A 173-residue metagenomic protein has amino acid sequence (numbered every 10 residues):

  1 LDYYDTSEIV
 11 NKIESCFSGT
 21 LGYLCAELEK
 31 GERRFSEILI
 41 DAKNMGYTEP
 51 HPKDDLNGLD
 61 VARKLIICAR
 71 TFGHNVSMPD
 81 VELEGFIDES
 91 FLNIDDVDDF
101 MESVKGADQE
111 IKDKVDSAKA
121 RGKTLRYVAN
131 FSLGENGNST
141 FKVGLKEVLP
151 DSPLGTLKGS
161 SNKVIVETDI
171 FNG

Functional and structural regions predicted by a protein language model:
L1-E27: A contiguous active-site-proximal alpha/beta segment in oxidoreductase catalytic domains
S7-E14, E32-E37, N75: A short alpha-helix-loop-beta-strand transition element characteristic of N-terminal alpha/beta dinucleotide-binding
I9, M45-E49, N172: Flexible glycine/proline-enriched surface loops and loop-helix/loop-strand junctions
E14-F17, G144, E167: Short beta-strand segments
S15-Y23, N57-V61, I67, G173: Conserved phosphate/anionic-ligand binding catalytic regions in large, soluble enzymes, centered on
L28, S36-G155: Substrate-binding/catalytic subdomain of NAD(P)-dependent oxidoreductase enzymes
R34-L39, K163-V166: Structured alpha-helical segments in the cores of large, soluble enzyme domains
D151-G173: ATP-dependent carboxylate/acyl-activation modules
